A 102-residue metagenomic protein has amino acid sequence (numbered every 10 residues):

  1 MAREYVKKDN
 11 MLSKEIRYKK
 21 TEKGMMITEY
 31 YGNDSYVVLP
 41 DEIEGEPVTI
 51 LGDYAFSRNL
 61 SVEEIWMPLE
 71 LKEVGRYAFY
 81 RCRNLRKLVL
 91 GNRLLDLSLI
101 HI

Functional and structural regions predicted by a protein language model:
A2-E22: The feature captures the LRR N-terminal capping module
E15-K23, Y31-T49, L60-E73, R83-S98: Structural signature of tandem-repeat unit edges
I27: Conserved recognition-core residues within compact binding domains
D53-A55, R76-A78: Consensus positions within tandem repeat domains that build extended binding/scaffold surfaces
I100-I102: Conserved small/polar residues in nucleotide/adenosyl-binding loops
